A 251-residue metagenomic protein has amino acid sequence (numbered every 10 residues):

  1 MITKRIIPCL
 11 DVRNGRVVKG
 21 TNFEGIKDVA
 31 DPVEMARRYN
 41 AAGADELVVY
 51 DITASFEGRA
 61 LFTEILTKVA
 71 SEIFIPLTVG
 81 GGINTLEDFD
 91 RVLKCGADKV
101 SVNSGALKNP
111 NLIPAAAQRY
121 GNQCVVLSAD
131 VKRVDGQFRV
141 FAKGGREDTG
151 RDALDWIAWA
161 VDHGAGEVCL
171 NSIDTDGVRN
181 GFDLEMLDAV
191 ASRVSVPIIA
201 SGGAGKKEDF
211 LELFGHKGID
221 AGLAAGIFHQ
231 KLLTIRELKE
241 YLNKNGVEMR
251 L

Functional and structural regions predicted by a protein language model:
R5-C9, E46, F74-T78, K99-S101 (+5 more regions): Structural preference for beta-strand elements that scaffold enzyme active sites
D11, Y39, L47, V79 (+6 more regions): Conserved, mostly hydrophobic/aromatic
V12-N14, V18-K19, A97-L170, D174-T175: Conserved anion-binding
E46-I65, S104, C169-N180: Glycine-rich, proline-tolerant flexible connector loops at the mouths of alpha/beta enzymes
T53, L61-Y120: Glycine/small-residue-rich loop that forms an oxyanion/phosphate-binding "nest" at active or ligand-binding sites
A60-T67, P110, G150-L154, N180-D188: Charged helix-capping and loop-helix junction motifs
I73, L77-G96, E185-A221: Catalytic cores of alpha/beta
R91-L112, S172-G177, A200-D209, K217-R236: Glycine-rich phosphate-binding active-site loops on the catalytic face of alpha/beta enzymes
